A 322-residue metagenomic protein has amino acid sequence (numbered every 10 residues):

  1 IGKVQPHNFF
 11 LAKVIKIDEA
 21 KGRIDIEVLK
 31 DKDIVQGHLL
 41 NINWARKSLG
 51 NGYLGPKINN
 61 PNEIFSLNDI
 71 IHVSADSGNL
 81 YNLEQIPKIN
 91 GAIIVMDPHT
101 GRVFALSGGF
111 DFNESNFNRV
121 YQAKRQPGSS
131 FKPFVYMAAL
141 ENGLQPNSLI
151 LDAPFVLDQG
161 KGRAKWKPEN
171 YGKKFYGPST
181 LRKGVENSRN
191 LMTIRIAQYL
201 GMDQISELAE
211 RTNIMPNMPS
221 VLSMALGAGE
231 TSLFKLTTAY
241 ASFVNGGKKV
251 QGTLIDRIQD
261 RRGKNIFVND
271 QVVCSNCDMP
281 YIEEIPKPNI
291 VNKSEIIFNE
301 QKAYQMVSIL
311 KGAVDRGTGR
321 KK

Functional and structural regions predicted by a protein language model:
I1-V95, L106, N113-F117, N187 (+1 more regions): A penicillin-recognizing enzyme superfamily signal
L49-N62, I86-G91, E114-F134, N147-A153 (+2 more regions): Short active-site loop at a secondary-structure junction that contains or immediately precedes the catalytic residue(s)
I64-F65, F112, L140, N147 (+1 more regions): Proteins synthesized as precursors that undergo proteolytic processing into mature forms
H99, L144-I205, K249, R261-Y304 (+1 more regions): Conserved catalytic neighborhood of penicillin-recognizing serine enzymes
T100-G101, Y121-D152, G184, A239-F243 (+1 more regions): Active-site SXXK
V103-N113, Q204-M218, I282, R320-K322: Active-site-adjacent bridging/hinge elements
R163-P168, G201-T238: Mid-domain, small-residue-enriched loop/turn segments at the edges of structured enzyme/sensor domains
A197-L200, E207-R211, P219-L222, Q251-D256 (+1 more regions): Short coil/turn segments at secondary-structure boundaries
